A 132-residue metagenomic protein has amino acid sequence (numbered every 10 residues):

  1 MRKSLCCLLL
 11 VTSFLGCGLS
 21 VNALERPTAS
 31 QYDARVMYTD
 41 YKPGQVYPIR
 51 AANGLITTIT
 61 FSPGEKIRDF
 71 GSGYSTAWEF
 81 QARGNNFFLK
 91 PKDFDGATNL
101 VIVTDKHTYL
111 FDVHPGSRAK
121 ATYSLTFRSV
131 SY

Functional and structural regions predicted by a protein language model:
M1-L8: Bacterial N-terminal signal peptides that target proteins for export
L8-C17: Bacterial N-terminal signal peptides
V21-Y132: A general "mature secreted/periplasmic domain" signal
